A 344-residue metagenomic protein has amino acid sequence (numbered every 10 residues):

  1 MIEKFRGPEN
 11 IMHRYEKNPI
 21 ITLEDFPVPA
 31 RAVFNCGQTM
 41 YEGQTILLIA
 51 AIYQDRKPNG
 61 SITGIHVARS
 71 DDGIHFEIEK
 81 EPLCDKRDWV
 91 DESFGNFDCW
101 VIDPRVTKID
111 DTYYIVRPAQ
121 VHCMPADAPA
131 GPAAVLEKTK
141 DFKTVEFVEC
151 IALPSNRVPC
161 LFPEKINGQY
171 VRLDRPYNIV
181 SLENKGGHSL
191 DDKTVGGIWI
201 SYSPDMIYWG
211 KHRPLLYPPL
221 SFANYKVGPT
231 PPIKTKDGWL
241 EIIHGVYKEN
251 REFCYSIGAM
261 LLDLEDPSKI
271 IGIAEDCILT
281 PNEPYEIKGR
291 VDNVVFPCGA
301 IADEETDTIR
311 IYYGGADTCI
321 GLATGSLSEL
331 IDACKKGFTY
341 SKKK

Functional and structural regions predicted by a protein language model:
M1-R31, N35-C99, T107-C160, E164-N224 (+3 more regions): Beta-rich carbohydrate-recognition and catalytic domains
